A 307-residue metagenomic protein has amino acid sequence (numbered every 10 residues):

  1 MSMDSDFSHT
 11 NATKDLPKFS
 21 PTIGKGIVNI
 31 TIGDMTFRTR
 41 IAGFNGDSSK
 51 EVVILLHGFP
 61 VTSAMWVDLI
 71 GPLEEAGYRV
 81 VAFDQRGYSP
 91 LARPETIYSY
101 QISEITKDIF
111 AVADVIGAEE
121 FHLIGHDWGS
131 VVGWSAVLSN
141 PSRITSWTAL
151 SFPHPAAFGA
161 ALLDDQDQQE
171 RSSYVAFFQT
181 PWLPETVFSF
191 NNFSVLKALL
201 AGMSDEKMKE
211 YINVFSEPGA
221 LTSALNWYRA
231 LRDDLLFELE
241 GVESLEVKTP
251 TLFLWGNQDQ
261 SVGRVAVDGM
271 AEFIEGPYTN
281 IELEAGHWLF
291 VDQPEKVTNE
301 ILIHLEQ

Functional and structural regions predicted by a protein language model:
D4-V28, D34-T39, G43-D47, V52 (+7 more regions): Flexible "cap/lid" subdomain of the alpha/beta-hydrolase fold that forms the substrate-access gate
L55-G58, A82: Structural cue for short, hydrophobic secondary-structure segments
H57-F59, G125-H126: Conserved alpha/beta-hydrolase "nucleophile elbow" surrounding the catalytic nucleophile
F59-I70: The serine-hydrolase catalytic nucleophile loop
L69-Y78: A short, Lys/Arg-enriched amphipathic alpha-helix followed by its capping loop at the start of a domain
G71, F83-R86: N-terminal cap/lid subdomain of alpha/beta-hydrolase-fold enzymes
A285: Conserved SAM/SAH-binding loop
I303-Q307: Generic C-terminal helix-cap and adjacent flexible tail
